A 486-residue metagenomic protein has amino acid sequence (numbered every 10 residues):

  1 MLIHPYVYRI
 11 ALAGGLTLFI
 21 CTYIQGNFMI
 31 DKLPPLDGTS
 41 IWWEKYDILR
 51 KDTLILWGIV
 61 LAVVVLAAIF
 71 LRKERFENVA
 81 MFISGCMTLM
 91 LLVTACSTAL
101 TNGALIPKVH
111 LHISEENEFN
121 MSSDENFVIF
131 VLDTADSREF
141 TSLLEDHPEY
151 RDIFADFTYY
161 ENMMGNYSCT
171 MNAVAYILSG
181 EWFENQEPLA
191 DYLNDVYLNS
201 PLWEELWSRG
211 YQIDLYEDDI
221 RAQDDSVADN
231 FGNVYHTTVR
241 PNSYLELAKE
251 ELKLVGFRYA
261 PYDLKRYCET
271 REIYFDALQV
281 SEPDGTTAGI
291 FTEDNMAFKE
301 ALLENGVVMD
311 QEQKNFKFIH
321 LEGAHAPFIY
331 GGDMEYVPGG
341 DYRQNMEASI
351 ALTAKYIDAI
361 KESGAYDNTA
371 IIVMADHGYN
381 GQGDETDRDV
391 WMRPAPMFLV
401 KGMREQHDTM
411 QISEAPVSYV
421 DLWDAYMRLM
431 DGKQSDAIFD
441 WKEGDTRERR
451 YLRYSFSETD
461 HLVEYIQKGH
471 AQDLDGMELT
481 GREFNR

Functional and structural regions predicted by a protein language model:
M1-L56, V63-R486: Catalytic domains that recognize anionic headgroups
